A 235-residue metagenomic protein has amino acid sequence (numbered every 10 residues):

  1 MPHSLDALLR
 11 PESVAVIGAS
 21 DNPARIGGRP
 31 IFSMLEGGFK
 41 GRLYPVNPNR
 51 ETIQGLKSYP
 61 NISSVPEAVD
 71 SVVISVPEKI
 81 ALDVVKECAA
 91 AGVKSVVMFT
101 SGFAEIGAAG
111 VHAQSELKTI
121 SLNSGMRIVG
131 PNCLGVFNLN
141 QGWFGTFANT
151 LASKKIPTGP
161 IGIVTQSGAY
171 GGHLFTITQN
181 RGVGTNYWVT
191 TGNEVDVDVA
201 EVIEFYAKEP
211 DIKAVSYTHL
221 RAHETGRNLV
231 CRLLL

Functional and structural regions predicted by a protein language model:
M1-F39: Hydrophobic, well-ordered beta-alpha structural blocks that scaffold small-molecule cofactor pockets
G27-A68: Conserved N-terminal Rossmann-fold NAD(P) cofactor-binding segment
Y44-V46, V96-M98, R127-N132, F137-N138 (+2 more regions): General beta-strand structural signal in soluble alpha/beta enzymes
S64, I80-T100: Rossmann-fold NAD(P) dinucleotide-binding segment
S71-S75, F99, K213-L220: Periplasmic-binding protein-like
F103-N123: Rossmann-fold NAD(P)-binding glycine/threonine-rich loop
L151-K208, I212-K213: Short glycine-cluster motifs
H219-L235: Single conserved hydrophobic/aromatic residue that forms the stacking wall/gate of nucleotide- or nucleobase-binding
